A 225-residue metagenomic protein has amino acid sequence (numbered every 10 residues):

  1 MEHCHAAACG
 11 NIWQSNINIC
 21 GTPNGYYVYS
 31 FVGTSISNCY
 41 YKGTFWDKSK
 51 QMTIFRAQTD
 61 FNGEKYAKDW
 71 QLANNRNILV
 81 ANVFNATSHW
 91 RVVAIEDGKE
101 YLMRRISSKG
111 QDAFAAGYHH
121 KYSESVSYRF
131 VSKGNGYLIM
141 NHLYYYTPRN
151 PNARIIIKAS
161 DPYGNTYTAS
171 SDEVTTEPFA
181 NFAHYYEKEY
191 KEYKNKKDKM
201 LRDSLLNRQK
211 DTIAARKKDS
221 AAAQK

Functional and structural regions predicted by a protein language model:
H3-A86, W90-D97, Y137-S171: Binuclear metal-dependent phosphoesterase catalytic core
S49-F55, K109-H120, E177-H184: Short, surface-exposed linear segments at secondary-structure transitions and domain or protein termini
W90-G117: Extended low-complexity, serine/threonine- and proline-enriched intrinsically disordered segments
Q111-Y146: Aromatic sugar-binding surface patches on proteins that engage polysaccharides or sugar-phosphate polymers
N165-S204: Short beta-strand elements
N207, A222-A223: Low-complexity, intrinsically disordered tandem-repeat tracts enriched in small residues
R216-K217, Q224: Intrinsically disordered, low-complexity repeat/linker tracts enriched for polar/charged residues
